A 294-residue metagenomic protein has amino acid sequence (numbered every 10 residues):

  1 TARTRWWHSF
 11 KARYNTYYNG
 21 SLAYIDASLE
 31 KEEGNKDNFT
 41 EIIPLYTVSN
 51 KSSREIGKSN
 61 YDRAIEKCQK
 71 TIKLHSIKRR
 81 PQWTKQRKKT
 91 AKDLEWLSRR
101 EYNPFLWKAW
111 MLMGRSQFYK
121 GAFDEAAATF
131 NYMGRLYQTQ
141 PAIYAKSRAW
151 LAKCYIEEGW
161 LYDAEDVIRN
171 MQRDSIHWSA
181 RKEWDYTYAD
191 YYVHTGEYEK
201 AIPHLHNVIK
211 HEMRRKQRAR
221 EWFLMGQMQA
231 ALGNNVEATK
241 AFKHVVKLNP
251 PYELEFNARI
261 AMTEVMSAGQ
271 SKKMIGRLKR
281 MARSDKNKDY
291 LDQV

Functional and structural regions predicted by a protein language model:
T1-V294: Acidic, polar-rich low-complexity tracts and alpha-helical solenoid repeat scaffolds
